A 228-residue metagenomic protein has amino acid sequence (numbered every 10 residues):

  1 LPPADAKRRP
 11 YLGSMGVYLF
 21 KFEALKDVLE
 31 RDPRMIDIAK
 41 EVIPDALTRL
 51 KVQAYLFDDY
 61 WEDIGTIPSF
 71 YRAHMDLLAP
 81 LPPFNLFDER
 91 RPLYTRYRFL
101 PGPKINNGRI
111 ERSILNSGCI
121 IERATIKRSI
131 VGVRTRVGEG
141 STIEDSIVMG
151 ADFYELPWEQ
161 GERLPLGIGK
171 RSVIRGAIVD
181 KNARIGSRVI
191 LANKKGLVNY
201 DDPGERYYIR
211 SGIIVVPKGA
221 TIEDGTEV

Functional and structural regions predicted by a protein language model:
L1-Y18: Conserved core of the sugar-phosphate nucleotidyltransferase
P10-G13, D27-V28, D59: Residue-level detector of alpha-helix boundaries and kinks
M15-D27: Conserved nucleotide-sugar donor-binding and metal-coordinating catalytic region shared by glycosyltransferases
E23, E30-V228: Left-handed beta-helix
